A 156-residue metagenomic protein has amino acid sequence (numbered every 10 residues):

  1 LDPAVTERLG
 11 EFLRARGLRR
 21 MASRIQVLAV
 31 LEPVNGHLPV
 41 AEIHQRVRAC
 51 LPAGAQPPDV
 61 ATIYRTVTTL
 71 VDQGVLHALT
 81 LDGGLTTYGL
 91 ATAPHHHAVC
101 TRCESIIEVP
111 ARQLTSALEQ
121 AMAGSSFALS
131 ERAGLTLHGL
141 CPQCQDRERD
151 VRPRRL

Functional and structural regions predicted by a protein language model:
P3-G17: Short, Lys/Arg-enriched N-terminal segment that forms or immediately precedes the first helix of a structured domain
T6, S23-R24: Short, leucine-enriched amphipathic alpha-helices that occur as contiguous helical runs
A22, P33-P39: Short capping segments at the starts of secondary-structure elements
I25-V30: Pre-recognition alpha-helix immediately N-terminal to the DNA-recognition helix within helix-turn-helix or winged-helix
P39-A55: DNA-recognition alpha helix
I63-G74: Basic amphipathic alpha-helical segments that dock to polyanions
Q73-L156: Non-DNA-binding regulatory cores of transcription-related proteins, predominantly C-terminal effector-binding
